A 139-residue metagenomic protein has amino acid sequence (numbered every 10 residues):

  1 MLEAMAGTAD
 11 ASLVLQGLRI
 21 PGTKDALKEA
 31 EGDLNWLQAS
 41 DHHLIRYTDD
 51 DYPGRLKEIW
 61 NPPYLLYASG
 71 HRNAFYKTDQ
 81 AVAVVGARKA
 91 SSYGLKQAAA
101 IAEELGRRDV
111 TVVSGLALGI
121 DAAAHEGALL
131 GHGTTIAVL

Functional and structural regions predicted by a protein language model:
M1-D50: Short, small/acidic-rich helices and loops at N termini and domain boundaries of DNA replication/processing enzymes
Q38, I45, D51-L139: Glycine-rich beta-alpha loop segments
